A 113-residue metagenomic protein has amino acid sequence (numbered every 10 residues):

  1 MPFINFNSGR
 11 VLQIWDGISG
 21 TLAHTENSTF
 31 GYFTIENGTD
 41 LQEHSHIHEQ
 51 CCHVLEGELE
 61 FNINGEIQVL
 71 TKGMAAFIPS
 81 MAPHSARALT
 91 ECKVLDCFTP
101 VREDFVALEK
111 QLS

Functional and structural regions predicted by a protein language model:
M1-N27, Q111-S113: A short, N-terminal "cap"/entry segment at the start of jelly-roll beta-barrel domains of the cupin/DSBH fold
D16, G31-S45: Conserved short histidine dyad/triad with adjacent acidic residue
E26, N62-E66, L89: Short strand-coil-strand connectors
T34-I35, H46-F61: Short, conserved beta-strand element in jelly-roll/cupin
L55-E56, T71-K72, T90: A cytosolic small-molecule/anion-sensing beta-strand core signal
G65-S80: Short acidic-glycine-tyrosine-enriched beta hairpin
S80-D104: Ligand-binding loop in jelly-roll beta-barrel domains
